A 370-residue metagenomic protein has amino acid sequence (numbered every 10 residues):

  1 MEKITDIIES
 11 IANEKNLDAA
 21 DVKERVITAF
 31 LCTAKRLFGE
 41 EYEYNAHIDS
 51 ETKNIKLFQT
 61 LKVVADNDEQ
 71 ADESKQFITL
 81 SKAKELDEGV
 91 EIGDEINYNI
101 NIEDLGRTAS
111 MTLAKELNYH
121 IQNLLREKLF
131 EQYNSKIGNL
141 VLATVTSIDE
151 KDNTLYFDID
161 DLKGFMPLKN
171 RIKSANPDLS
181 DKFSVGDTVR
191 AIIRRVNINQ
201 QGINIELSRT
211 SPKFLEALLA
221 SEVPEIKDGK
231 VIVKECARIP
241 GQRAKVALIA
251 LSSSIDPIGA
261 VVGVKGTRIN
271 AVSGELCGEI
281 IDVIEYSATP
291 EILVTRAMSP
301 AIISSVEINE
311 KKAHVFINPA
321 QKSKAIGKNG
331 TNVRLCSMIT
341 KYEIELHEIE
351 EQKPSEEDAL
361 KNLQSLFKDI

Functional and structural regions predicted by a protein language model:
M1-I370: RNA-contacting regions in translation and RNA-metabolism proteins, encompassing KH/S1 modules where present
